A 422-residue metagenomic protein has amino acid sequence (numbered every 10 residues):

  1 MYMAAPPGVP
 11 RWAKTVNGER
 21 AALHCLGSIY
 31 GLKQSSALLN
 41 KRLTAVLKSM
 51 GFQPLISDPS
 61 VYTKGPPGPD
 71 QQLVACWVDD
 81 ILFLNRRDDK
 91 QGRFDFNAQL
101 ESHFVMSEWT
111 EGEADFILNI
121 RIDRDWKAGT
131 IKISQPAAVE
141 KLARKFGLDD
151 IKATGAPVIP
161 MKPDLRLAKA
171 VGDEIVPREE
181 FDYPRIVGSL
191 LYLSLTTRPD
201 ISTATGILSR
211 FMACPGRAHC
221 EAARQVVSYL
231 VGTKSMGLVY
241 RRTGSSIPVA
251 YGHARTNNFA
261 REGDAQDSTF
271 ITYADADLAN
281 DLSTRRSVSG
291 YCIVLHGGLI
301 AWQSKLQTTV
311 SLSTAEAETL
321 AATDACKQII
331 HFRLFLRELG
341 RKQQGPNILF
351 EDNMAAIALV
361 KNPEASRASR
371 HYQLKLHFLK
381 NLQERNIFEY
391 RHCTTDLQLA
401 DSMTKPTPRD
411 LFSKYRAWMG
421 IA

Functional and structural regions predicted by a protein language model:
M1-A422: Long, low-complexity, charge-biased intrinsically disordered regions
